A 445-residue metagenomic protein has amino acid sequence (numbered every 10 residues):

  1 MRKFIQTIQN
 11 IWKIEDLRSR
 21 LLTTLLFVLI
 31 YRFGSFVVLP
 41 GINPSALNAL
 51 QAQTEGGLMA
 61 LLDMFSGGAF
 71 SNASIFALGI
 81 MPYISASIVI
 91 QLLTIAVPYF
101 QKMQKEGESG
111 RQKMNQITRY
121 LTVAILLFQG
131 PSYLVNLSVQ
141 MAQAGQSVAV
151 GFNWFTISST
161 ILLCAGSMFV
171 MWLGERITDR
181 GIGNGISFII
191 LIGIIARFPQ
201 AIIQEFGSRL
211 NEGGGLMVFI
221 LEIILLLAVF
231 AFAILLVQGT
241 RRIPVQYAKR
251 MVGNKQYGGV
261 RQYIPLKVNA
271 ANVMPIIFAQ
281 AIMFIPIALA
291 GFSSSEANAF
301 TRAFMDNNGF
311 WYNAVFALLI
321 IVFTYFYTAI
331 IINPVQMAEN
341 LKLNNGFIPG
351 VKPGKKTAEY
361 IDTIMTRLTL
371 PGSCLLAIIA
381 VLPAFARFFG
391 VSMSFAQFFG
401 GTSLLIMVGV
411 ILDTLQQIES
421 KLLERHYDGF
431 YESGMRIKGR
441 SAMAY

Functional and structural regions predicted by a protein language model:
M1-Q104, S109-Y445: N-terminal cationic and glycine-rich segments that engage phosphates or anionic surfaces
